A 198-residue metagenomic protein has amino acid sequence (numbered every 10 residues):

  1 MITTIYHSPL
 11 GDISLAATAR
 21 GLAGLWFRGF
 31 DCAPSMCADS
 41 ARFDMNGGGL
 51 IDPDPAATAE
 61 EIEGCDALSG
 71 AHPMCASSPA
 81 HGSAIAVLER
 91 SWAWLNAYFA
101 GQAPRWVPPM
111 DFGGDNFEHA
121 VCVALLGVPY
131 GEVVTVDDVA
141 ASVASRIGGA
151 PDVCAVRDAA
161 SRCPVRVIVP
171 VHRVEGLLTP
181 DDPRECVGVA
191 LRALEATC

Functional and structural regions predicted by a protein language model:
M1-W106, E175-C198: Low-complexity, small/basic-enriched stretches that occur predominantly at protein N-termini or linker tails
Y6, Q102-C198: Nucleic acid-binding interface residues in structured DNA/RNA-binding domains, emphasizing the DNA-engaging scaffolds
